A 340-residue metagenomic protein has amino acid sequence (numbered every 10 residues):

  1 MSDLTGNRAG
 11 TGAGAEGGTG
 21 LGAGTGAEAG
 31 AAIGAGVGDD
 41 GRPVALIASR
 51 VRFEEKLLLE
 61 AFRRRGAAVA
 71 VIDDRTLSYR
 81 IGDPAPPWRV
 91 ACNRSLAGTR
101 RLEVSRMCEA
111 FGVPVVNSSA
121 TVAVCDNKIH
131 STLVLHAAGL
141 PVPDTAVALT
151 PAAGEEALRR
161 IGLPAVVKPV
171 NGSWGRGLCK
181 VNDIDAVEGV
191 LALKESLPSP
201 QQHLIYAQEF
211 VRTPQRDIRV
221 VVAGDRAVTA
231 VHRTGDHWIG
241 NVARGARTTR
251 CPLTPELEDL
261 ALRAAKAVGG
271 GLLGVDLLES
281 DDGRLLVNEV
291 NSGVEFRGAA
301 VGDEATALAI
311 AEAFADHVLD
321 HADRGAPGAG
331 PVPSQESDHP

Functional and structural regions predicted by a protein language model:
M1-T121, L149: ATP-binding N-terminal substructure of ATP-dependent carboxylate-amine bond-forming enzymes
S2-L4, D39-G41, A48, P84 (+5 more regions): Active-site nucleotide/adenylate-binding loops and adjacent lid/helix of ATP-dependent enzymes
R89-V90, V220-V222, G283-G298: A short beta-strand motif that forms the metal-chelation/ATP-contact edge of phosphoryl-transfer active sites
P143, R176, R216-I218, D225 (+2 more regions): Change "...and in nucleic-acid phosphodiester-cleaving endonucleases..." to "...and in nucleic-acid processing enzymes
A165, Y206, V228-T229, L273 (+1 more regions): Protein kinase-like catalytic core scaffold
C179-V268: Phosphate-binding site of ATP-dependent enzymes
H237-R244, F296-A305: A short, polar/charged loop-to-alpha-helix boundary motif
I239-V287, L308-P327, S334-P340: A long amphipathic alpha-helix within ATP-dependent nucleotide-binding catalytic cores
